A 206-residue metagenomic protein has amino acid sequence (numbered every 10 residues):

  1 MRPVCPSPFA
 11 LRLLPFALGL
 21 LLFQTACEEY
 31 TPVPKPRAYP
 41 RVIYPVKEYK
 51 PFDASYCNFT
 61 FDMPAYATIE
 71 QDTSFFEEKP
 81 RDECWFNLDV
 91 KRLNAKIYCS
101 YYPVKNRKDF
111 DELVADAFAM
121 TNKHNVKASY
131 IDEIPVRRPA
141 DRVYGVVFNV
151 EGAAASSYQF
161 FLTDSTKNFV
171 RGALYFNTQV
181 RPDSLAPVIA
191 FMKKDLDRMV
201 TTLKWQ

Functional and structural regions predicted by a protein language model:
M1-E29: Sec-dependent bacterial lipoprotein signal peptides
P3-C5, C27-L93, K105-F118, N122-K123 (+5 more regions): N-terminal targeting sequences that direct proteins away from the cytosol to non-cytosolic compartments
A95-I97: Short amphipathic alpha-helical segments
S100, N149, A173-Y175: Residue-level recognition of well-ordered beta-strand positions that form the cores of beta-sheet-rich folds across
R142-Q159: Short, Gly/Ser/Thr-enriched beta-strand-loop segments that form substrate-interacting elements of hydrolase/peptidase
Q159-S165: A short, hydrophobic, proline-anchored segment that marks a local hinge/packing element in signaling and regulatory
K167-F169: Conserved functional acidic sites
